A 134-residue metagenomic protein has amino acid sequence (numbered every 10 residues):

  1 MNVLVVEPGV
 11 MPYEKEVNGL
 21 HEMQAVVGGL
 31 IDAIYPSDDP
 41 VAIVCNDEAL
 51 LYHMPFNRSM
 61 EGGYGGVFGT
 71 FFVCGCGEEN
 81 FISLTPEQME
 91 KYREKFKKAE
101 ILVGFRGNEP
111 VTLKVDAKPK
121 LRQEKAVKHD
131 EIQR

Functional and structural regions predicted by a protein language model:
M1-M11, K15-A117: N-terminal nucleophile
L50-L51, K120, Q133-R134: A generic signature of intrinsically disordered, low-complexity regions enriched in glycine/proline and charged/polar
D116-A126: Short linear motifs in low-complexity, proline-biased tails and propeptides
K125-R134: Non-Sec secretion/translocation targeting segments of pathogen effectors
